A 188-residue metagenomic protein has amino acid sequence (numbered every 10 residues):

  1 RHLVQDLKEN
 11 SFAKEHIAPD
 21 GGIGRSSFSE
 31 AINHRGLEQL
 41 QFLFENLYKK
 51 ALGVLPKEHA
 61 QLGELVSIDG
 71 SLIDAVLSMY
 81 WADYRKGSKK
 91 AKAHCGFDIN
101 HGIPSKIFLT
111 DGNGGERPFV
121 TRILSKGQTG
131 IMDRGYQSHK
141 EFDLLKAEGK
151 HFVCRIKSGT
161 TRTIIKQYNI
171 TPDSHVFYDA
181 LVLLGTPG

Functional and structural regions predicted by a protein language model:
R1-G188: Conserved, well-structured functional cores that handle cations and Mg-NTP chemistry
